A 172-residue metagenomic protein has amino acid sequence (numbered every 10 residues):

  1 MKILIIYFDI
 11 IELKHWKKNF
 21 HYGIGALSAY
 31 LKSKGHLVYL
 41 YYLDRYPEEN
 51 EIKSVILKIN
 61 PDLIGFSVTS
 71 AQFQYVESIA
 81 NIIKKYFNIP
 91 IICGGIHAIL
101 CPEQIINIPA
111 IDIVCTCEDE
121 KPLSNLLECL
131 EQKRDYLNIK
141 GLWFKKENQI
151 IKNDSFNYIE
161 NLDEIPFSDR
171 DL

Functional and structural regions predicted by a protein language model:
M1-L4, I11-E12, I139, F144-L172: N-terminal [4Fe-4S]-dependent radical SAM core
K2-I3, G23, S33, E51: Conserved beta-alpha junction segments in alpha/beta enzyme cores
I3, K18, L37-V38, Q132 (+1 more regions): A general marker of short, structured functional hotspots
I6-D9, I64-F66: Short beta-strands and strand-loop turn motifs
D9-I11, A98-I99: Conserved radical SAM core fold
E12-I24: Glycine- and acidic-residue-enriched helix-capping/strand-helix junction motifs
G25-A29: Histidine-anchored nucleotide/phosphate-binding helix
Y30, L37-I159: Glycine-rich beta-alpha loop elements in corrinoid/cobalamin-binding modules across cobalamin-dependent enzymes
